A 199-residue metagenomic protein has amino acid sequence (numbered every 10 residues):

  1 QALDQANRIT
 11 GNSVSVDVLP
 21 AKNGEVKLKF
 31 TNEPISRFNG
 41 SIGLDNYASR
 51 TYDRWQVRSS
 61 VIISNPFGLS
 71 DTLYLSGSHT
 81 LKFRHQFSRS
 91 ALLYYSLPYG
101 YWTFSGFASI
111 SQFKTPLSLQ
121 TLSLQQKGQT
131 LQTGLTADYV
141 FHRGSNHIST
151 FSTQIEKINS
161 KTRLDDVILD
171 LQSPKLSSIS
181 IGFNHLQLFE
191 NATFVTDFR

Functional and structural regions predicted by a protein language model:
Q1-F107, R143: Outer-membrane beta-barrel initiation region
N39, T103-R199: Transmembrane beta-strand segments of outer-membrane beta-barrel domains in Gram-negative and organellar OMPs
